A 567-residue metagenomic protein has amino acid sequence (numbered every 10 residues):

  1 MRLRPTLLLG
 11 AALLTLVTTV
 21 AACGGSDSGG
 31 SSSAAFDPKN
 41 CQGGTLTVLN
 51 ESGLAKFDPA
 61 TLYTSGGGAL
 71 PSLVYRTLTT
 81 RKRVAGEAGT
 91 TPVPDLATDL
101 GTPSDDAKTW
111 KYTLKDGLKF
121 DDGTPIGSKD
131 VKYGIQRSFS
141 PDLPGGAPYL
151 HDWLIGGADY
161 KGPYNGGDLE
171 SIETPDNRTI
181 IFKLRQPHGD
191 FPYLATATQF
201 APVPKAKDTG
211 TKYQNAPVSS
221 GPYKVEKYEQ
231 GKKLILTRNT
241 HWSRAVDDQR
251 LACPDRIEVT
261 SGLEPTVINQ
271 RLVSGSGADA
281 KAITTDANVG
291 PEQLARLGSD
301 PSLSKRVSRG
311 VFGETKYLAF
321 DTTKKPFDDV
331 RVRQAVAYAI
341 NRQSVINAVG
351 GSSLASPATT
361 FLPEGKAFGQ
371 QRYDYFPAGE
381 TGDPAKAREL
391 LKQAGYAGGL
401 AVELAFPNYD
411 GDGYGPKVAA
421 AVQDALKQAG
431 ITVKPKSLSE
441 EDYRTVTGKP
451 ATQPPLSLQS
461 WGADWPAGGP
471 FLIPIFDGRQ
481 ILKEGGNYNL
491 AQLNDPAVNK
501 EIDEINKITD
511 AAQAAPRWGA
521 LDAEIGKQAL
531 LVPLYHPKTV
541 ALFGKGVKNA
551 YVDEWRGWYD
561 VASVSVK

Functional and structural regions predicted by a protein language model:
L14, E229, A339-Q370, Y414-Q423 (+1 more regions): Detector for C-terminal structural segments
L49-D105, V218: N-terminal lobe/hinge region of extracytoplasmic solute-binding protein
R83-E87, P187-A252, R256-E258: Gly/Pro-rich hinge or "lid" segments in bacterial periplasmic/extracellular proteins
D99-Y149, I181, R271-S274, P326: Aromatic- and charge-enriched surface segment that lines or borders ligand/interaction sites
T113, D130-K132, L143-P204, K227-E229: Surface-exposed binding/hinge segments that line and control ligand-binding clefts or catalytic entry sites
G145-P148, D152-L154, E226-T237, E258-K324 (+1 more regions): Extracellular/periplasmic solute-recognition and catalytic clefts
Y223, S353-Q393, D410-K417: Structural transition elements
K392-D464: Ligand/substrate-recognition segments at binding pockets and active sites
